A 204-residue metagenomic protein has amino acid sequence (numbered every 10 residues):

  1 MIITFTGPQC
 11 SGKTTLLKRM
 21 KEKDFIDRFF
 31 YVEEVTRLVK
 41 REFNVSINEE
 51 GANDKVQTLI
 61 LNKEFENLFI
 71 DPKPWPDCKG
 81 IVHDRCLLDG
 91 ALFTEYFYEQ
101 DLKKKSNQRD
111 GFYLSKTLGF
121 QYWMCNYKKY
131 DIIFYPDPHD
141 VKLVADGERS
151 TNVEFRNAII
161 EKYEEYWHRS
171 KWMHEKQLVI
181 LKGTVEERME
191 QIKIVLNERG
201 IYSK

Functional and structural regions predicted by a protein language model:
M1-I2: Pre-Walker A (Motif I) flank of P-loop NTPase domains
F5: Hydrophobic anchor at the beta1->P-loop junction of P-loop NTPases
Q9: The conserved Walker
K13: Conserved lysine of the Walker
K18-E66: Conserved substrate/cofactor phosphate-moiety recognition/catalytic segment in nucleotide-dependent phosphotransferases
E34-V35, H174-M189: Acidic carboxylate-rich catalytic motifs and surrounding loops in phosphoryl-/glycosyl-chemistry enzymes
V56-Y113: A basic- and aromatic-enriched beta-loop-alpha substructure that forms the phosphate/nucleotide- and DNA/RNA-contacting
F93, F97-H168, V179-G183: A glycine- and Lys/Arg-enriched "phosphate-lid" helix/loop adjacent to the NTP-binding pocket of small-molecule kinases
